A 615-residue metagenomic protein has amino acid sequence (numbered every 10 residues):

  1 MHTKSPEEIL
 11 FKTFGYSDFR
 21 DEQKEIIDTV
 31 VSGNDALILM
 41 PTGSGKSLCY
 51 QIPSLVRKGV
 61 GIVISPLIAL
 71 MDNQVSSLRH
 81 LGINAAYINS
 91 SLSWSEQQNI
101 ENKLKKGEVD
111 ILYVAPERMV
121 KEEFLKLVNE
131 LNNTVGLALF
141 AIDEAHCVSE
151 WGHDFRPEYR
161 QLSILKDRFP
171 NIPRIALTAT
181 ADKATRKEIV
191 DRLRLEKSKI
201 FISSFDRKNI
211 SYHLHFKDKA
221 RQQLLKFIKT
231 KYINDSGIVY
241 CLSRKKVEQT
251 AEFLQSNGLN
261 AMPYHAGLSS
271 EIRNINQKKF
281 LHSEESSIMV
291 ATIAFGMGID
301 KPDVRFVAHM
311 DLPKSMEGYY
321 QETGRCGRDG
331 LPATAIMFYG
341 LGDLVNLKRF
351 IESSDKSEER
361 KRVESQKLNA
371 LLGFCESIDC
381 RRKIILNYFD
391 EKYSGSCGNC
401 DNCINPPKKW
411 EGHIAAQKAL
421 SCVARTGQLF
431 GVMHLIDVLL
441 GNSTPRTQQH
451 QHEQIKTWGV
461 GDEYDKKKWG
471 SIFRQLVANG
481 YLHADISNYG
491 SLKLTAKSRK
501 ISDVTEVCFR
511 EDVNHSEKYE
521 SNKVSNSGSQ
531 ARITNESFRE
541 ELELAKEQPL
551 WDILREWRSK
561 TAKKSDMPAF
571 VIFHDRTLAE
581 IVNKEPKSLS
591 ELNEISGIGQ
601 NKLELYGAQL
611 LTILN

Functional and structural regions predicted by a protein language model:
M1-P6, V363-S365, S394-N615: Accessory DNA-binding and partner-docking regions appended to nucleic-acid-acting proteins, especially the terminal
K4-T13, S17, D21, E25-S47 (+5 more regions): Helicase motor core with emphasis on the C-terminal RecA-like subdomain
V30, I228, F280, C375 (+2 more regions): Short helix-to-turn junction characteristic of helix-turn-helix DNA-binding domains, especially the helix
E359-F389: Short, charged low-complexity linear segments at domain edges
